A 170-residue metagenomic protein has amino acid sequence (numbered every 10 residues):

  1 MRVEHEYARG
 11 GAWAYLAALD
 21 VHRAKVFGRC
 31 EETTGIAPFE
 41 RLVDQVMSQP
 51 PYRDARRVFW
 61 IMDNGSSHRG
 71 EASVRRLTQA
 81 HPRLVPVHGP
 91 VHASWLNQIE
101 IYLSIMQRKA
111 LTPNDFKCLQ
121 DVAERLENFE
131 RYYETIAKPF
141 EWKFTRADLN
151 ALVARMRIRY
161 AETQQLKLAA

Functional and structural regions predicted by a protein language model:
M1-A170: Short functional hotspots at interaction and active-site rims
